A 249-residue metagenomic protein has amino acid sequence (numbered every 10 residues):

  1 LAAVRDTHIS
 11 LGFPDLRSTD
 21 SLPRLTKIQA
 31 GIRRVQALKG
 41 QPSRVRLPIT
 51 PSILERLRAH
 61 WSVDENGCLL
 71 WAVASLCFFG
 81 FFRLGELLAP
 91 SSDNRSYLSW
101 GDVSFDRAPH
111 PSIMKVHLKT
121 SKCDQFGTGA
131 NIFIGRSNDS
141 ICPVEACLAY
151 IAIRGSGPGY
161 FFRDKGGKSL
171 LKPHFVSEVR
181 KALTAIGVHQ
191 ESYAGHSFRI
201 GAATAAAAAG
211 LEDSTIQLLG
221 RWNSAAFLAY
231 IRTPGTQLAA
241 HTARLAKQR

Functional and structural regions predicted by a protein language model:
L1-R249: Extended, non-catalytic subsegments within catalytic or DNA/protein-binding/adaptor domains
